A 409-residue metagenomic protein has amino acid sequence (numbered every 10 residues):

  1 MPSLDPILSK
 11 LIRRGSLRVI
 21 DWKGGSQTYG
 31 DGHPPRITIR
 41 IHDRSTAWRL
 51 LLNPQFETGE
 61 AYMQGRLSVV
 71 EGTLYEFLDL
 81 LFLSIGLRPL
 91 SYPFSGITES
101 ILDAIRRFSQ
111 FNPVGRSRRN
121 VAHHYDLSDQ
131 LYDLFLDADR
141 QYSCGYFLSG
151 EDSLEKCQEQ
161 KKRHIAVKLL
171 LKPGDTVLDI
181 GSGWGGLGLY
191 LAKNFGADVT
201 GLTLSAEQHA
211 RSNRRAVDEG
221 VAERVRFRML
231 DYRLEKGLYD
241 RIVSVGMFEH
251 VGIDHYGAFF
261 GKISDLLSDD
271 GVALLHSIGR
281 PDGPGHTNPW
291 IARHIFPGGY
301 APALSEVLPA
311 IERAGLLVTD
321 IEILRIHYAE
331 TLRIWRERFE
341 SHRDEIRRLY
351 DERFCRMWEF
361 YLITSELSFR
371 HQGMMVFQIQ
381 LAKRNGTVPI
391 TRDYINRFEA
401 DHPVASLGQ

Functional and structural regions predicted by a protein language model:
M1-E159, H164: Feature captures hydrophobic
G174-G181: Conserved class I S-adenosyl-L-methionine
W184-F195: Conserved SAM-binding loop of SAM-dependent methyltransferases across substrates and taxa, primarily the Class I
K193-R233: Class I SAM-dependent methyltransferase SAM/SAH-binding core
R233-I242: A short acidic, Gly/Pro-enriched loop at the edge of an enzyme's catalytic core that lines a small-molecule cofactor
G257-D269: A short glycine-rich, Lys/Arg-flanked "PGG" loop and its adjoining helix->strand segment in the class I
D270-I278: Conserved beta-strand signature within the Rossmann-like core of class I S-adenosyl-L-methionine
I278-P389, P403: Substrate-binding/catalytic lobe of Class I Rossmann-like enzymes that use SAM or dcSAM, i.e., the mid-to-C-terminal
